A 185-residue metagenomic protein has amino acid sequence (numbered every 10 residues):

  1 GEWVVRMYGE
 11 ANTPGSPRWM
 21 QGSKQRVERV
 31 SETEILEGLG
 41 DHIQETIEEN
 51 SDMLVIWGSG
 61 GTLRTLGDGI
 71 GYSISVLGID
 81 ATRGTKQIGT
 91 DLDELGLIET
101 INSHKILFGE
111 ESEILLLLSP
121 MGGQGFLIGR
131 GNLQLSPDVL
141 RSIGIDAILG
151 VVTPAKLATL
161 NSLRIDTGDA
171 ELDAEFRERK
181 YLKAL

Functional and structural regions predicted by a protein language model:
W3-E32, G40, S73-S75, E111-L185: ATP/nucleoside-binding phosphotransfer catalytic cores, i.e., glycine-rich phosphate-binding loops
R29-M53, W57-S142, A147: Conserved mixed alpha/beta catalytic, RNA-binding, or beta-rich assembly cores of soluble enzyme, regulatory
